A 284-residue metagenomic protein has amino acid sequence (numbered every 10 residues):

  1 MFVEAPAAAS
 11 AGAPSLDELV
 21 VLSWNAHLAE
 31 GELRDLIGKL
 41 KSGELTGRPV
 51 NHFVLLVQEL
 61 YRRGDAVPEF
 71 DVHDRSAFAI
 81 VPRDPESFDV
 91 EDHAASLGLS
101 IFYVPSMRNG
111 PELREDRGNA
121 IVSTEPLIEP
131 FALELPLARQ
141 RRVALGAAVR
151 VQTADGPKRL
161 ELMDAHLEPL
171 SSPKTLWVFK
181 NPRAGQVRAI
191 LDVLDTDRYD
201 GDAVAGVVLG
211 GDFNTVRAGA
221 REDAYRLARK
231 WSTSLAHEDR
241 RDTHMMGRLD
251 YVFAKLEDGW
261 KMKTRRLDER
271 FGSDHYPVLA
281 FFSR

Functional and structural regions predicted by a protein language model:
M1-A7, L127, A132, L194-V208 (+1 more regions): Metal-dependent phosphoester-hydrolase catalytic domains
M1-L97, Y103-L113, R188-L191, R284: N-terminal, active-site-proximal structural segment of metallo-dependent hydrolase catalytic domains
A7-L22, E115-E129, Q140-E168, F282-R284: Beta-strand-turn-beta hairpins that frame and shape the catalytic cleft of phosphate-ester-processing enzymes
W24-A26, E59-L60, L167, G211-F213 (+1 more regions): Active-site metal-binding loops of divalent metal-dependent hydrolases
L28, F131-P136, L167-R183: Surface-exposed cleft-lining segments at the edges of enzyme active sites
E32, E112-R114, L137-R141, E269-Y276: Solvent-exposed loop/turn segments connecting transmembrane beta-strands in outer-membrane beta-barrel proteins
G98-L135: Catalytic-core segment of enzymes that process non-peptidic bonds
G146-M163, F179-G210, N214-T215, G219-E222: His/acidic metal-ligating clusters that form di-metal
